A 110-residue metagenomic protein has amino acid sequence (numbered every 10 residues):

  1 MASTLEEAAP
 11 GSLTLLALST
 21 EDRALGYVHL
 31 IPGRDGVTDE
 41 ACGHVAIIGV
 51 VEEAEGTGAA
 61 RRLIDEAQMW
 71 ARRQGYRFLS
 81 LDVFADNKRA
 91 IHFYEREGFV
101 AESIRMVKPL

Functional and structural regions predicted by a protein language model:
M1-A41, A46-I47, V51, I64: Acetyl-CoA-dependent GNAT
Y27, F78-S80: One-face residue pattern on beta-strands with alternating periodicity enriched for small/polar residues
C42-G43, A60, V107: Basic, alpha-helical helix-turn-helix
I47-V50, G56-M69, R73, H92-E97: Conserved acetyl-CoA-binding loop-helix of GNAT-fold acetyltransferases
E52, S80-A90, V107-L110: Conserved beta-strand-loop-alpha-helix junction that forms the acyl-donor binding cleft
G56-A59, D86, V100-I104: Short, structured secondary-structure boundary patches
Y76, E95-I104: Conserved acetyl-CoA-binding loop of GNAT-fold acetyltransferases
